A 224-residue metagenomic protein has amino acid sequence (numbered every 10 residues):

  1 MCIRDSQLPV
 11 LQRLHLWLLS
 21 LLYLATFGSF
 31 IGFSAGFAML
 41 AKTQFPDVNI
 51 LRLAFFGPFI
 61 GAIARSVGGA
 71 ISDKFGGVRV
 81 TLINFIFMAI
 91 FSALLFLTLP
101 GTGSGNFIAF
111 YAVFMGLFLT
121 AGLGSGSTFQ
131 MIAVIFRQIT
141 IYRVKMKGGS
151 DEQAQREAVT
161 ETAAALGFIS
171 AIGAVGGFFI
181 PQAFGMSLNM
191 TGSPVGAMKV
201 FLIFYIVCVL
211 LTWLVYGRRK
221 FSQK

Functional and structural regions predicted by a protein language model:
M1-I3: Short, small-residue-biased leader/transition segments that mark boundaries at the very start of proteins
R13-A62, S125, F129-Q130, I180-P181: Extracytoplasmic gate region of multi-pass secondary transporters
L24, F55-F59, I86, G167-V175: Transmembrane alpha-helical cores of Major Facilitator Superfamily
R65-G77: Helix-to-loop junctions at the C-terminal end of transmembrane segments in multipass secondary transporters
V78-T128: C-terminal transmembrane helical hairpin of 12-TM major facilitator-type secondary transporters
L123-Q153: Intracellular juxtamembrane helix-capping segments at the cytosolic ends of symmetry-related transmembrane helices
M146-M190: A late C-terminal transmembrane helix in Major Facilitator Superfamily
F184-Y205: A membrane-interface helix-boundary motif in multi-pass transporters
